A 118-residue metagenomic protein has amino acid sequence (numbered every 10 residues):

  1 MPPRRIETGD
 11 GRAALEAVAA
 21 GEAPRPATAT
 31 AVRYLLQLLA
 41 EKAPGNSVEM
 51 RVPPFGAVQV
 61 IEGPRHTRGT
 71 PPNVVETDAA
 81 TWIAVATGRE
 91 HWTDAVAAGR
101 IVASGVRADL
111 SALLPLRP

Functional and structural regions predicted by a protein language model:
M1-P118: Feature captures hydrophobic
